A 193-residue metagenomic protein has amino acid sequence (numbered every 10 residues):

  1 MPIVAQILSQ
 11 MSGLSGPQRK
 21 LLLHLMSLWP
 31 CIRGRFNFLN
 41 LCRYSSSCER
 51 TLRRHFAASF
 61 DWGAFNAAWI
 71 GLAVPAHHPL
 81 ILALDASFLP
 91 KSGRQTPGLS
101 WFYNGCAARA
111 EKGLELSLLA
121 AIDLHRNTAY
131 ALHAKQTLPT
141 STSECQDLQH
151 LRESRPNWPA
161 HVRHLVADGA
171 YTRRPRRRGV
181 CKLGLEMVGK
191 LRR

Functional and structural regions predicted by a protein language model:
M1-H55, D61: Gly/serine-rich nucleotide phosphate-binding loop at the start of the catalytic core of nucleotide/ADP-ribose-handling
S27-C31, C106, V166-A170: Short, charged/polar micro-motifs that form catalytic or ligand-binding hotspots
L28, F56-N127: Active-site-proximal, Lys/Arg-enriched surface segment that forms a nucleic-acid-binding/basic interface patch
L41, H78-S92, L119, V162-T172 (+1 more regions): Short, conserved catalytic/metal-binding motifs centered on acidic residues
T51-H55, A64-P75, Q146-S154, V162: Hydrophobic, well-ordered secondary-structure segments that either form specific early membrane-associated helices used
A131: Regulatory input/activation interfaces that engage signals or partners
A134-R193: An internal, acidic/charged active-site-proximal segment that coordinates divalent cations and/or engages
